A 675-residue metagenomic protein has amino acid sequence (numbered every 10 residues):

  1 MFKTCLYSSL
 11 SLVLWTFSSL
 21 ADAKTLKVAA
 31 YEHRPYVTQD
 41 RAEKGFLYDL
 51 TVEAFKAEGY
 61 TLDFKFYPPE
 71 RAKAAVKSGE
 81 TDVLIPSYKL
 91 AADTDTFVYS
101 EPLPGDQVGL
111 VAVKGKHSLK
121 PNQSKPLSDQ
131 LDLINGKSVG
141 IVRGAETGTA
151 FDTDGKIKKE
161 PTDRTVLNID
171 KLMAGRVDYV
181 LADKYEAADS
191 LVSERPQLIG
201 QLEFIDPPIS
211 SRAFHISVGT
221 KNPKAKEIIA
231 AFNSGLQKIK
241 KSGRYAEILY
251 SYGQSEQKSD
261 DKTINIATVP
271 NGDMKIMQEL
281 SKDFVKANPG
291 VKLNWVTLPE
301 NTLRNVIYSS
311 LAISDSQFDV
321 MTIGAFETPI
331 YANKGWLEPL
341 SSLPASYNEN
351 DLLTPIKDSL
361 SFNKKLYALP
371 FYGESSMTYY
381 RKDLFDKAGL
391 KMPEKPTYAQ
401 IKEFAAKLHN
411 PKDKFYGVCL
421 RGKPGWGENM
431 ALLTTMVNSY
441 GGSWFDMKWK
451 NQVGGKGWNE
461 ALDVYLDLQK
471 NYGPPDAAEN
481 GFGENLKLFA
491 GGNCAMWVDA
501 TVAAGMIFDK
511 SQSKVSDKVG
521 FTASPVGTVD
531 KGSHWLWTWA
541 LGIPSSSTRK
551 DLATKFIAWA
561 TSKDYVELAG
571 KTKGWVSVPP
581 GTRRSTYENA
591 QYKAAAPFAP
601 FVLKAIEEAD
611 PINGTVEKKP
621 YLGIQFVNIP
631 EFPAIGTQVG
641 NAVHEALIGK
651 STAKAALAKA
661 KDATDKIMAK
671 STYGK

Functional and structural regions predicted by a protein language model:
K24-T96, N294-E300, Y465: Extracytoplasmic small-molecule ligand-binding "clamshell" domains of the periplasmic binding protein/Venus flytrap
A30-E32, G105-G109, P196-N233, K518-G542: Periplasmic-binding protein-like
E32, N363, Y367-F371, S376 (+2 more regions): Extracytoplasmic/periplasmic solute-binding protein
V52, F64-L133, G144, D206-I209 (+1 more regions): Acidic, polar ligand-binding/catalytic clefts
V98-G109, D283-T354, S359-S361, K387-G389 (+4 more regions): Extracytoplasmic "Venus flytrap"/periplasmic binding protein-like
F151-D154, A503-K514, G527-T637: C-terminal lobe and pocket-closing loops of periplasmic/extracytoplasmic Venus-flytrap solute-binding proteins
G324-S376, Q400-K402, N429-L432, S516-P525 (+2 more regions): Hinge/lid segment of periplasmic solute-binding proteins
F404-H409, M447-E479, G520-S524: Glycine-centered hinge/linker elements that transmit conformational signals in sensory and ligand-binding systems
